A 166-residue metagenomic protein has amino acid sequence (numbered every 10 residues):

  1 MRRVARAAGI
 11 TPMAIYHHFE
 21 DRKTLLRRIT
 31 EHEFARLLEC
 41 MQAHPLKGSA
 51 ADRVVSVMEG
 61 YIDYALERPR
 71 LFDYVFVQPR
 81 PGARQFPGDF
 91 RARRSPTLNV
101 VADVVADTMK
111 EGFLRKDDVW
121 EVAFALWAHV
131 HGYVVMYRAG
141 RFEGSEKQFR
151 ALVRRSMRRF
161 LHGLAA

Functional and structural regions predicted by a protein language model:
M1-T24, R28: Helix-turn-helix
A7, T24-H44, S56-D63, Y74 (+6 more regions): Alpha-helical structural segments
F19, V77-P81, A128: Short helix-capping/turn signature of helix-turn-helix
R36-K47, H129-M136: Solvent-exposed, amphipathic alpha-helical segments
E39, Q85-E111, W120-F124, A151-R154 (+1 more regions): Amphipathic alpha-helical packing segments from all-alpha helical-bundle domains
Q42-L71, V122-L126: Hydrophobic alpha-helical connector segments
Y64, D103, D107, W127-S145 (+1 more regions): Amphipathic C-terminal alpha-helical segment
E67-Q85, V135-A139, E143: Amphipathic alpha-helical segments used for helix-helix packing
